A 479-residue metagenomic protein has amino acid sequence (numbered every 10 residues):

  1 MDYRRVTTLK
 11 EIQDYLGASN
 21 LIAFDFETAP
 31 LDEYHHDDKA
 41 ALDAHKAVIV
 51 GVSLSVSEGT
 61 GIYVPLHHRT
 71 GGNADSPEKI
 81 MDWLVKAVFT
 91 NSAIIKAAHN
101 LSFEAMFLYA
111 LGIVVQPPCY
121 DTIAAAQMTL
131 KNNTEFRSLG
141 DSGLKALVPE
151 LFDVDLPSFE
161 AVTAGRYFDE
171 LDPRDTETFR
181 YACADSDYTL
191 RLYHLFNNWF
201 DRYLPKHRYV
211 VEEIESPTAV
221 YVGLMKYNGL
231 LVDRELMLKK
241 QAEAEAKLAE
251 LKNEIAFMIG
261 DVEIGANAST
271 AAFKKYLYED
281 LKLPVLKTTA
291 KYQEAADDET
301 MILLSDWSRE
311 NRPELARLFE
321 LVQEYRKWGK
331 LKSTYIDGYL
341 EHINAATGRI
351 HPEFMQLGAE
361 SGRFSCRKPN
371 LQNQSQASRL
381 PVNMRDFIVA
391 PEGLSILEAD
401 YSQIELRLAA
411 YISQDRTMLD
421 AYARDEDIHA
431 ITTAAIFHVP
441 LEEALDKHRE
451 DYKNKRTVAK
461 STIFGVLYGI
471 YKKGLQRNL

Functional and structural regions predicted by a protein language model:
M1-H68, E135-L139, L147-P149, S158-F159 (+7 more regions): Conserved "right-hand" nucleotidyltransferase catalytic core of DNA-directed polymerases
A23, A93-L101, I396-E398: Acidic beta-strand-to-loop metal/phosphate-binding motif
P30-Y34, L101-I113, A125-K131, K274-L281 (+2 more regions): Short active-site loop/helix that positions an aromatic residue
S57-K96: Nucleic-acid-processing active sites and adjacent nucleic-acid-binding tracks, predominantly divalent metal-dependent
Y109-C119, N133-K145, Y203, D415-L419: A short alpha->loop->secondary-structure connector
V114-K131, L144-K145, D425-I431: Conserved beta-strand -> loop -> alpha-helix junction used to position metal-binding or nucleic-acid-contacting
I428-E450, N454: Generic long, charged, amphipathic alpha-helical segments
V458-Y468: Short, amphipathic alpha-helical "recognition" segments used to contact nucleic acids or chromatin
